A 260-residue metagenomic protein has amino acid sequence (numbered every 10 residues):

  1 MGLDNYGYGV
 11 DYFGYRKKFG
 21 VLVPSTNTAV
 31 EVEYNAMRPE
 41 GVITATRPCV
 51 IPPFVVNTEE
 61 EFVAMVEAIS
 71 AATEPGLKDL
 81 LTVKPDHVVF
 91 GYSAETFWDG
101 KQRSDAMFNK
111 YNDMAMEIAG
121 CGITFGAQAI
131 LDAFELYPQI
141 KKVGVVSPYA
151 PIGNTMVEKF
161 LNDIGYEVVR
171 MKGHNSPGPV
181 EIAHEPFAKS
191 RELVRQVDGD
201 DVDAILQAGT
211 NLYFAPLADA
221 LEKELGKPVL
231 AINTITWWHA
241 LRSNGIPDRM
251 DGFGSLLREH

Functional and structural regions predicted by a protein language model:
G2-P75, Y149-N154, E158-P186: N-terminal glycine-rich anion-binding loop in soluble enzyme alpha/beta folds
K17-G20, V42, C121-I140, E224-L225 (+3 more regions): Hydrophobic structural segments
M65-A72, I140-P151, A188-G199, D248-H260: A polyampholytic, Gly/Pro-enriched intrinsically disordered region
A68-A115, C121-Q128, Q207, N211 (+1 more regions): N-terminal glycine-rich phosphate/adenylate-binding segment common to multiple enzyme folds
M107-P177, L257-R258: Conserved beta-alpha
S176-E181, L225-R249: Short, flexible loop segments at boundaries between secondary-structure elements
A188-L221, T236-W237: Hydrophobic alpha-helical
